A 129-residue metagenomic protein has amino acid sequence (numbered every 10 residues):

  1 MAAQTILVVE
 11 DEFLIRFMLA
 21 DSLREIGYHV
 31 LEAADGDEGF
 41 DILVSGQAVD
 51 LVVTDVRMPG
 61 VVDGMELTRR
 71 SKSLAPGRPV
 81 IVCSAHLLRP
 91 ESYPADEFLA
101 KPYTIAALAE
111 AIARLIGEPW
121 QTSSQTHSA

Functional and structural regions predicted by a protein language model:
E10: Conserved acidic carboxylate
F17-E25: Charged docking surfaces used in two-component/phosphorelay signaling
E32-L51: Acidic, metal-coordinating helix/loop segments flanking the phosphotransfer/catalytic sites of two-component signaling
D35-E38, V62-L67: Acidic catalytic/metal-coordinating carboxylates
D55-V56: Active-site residues of response regulator receiver
K101: A Lys-centered signature of the CheY-like receiver
T104, A113: Receiver (REC) domain switch/active-site region of two-component response regulators
